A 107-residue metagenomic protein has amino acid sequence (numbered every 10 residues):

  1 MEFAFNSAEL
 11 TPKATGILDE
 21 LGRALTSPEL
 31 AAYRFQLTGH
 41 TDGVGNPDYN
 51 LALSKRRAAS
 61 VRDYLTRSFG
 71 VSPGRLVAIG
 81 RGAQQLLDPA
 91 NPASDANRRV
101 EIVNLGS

Functional and structural regions predicted by a protein language model:
M1, N6, A31-Y33, G74 (+1 more regions): Envelope-exposed proteins and targeting segments
M1-E20, A24, T41-D48: Short, solvent-exposed beta-strand/turn patches at coil↔beta or beta↔helix junctions that act as interaction loops
F5, E9, R34, L51 (+1 more regions): A general, composition-driven signal for non-globular sequence regions
T15, T38-S107: Periplasmic OmpA-like peptidoglycan-binding domain that tethers envelope proteins to the cell wall
L18, R34-L37: Hydrophobic beta-strand anchors of alpha/beta hydrolase catalytic cores
E20-P28, V61-S68: Structured segments of extracytoplasmic/periplasmic soluble domains in secreted or envelope-associated proteins
